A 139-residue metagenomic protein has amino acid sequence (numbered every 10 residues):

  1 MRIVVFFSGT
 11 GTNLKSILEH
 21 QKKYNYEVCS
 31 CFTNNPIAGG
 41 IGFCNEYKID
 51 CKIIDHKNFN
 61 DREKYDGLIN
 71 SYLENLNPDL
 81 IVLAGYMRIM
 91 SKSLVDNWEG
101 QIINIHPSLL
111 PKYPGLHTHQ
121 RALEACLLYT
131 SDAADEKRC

Functional and structural regions predicted by a protein language model:
M1-F43: N-terminal Rossmann-like dinucleotide-binding module
K23-N25, F32-N77: N-terminal glycine-/serine-/threonine-rich beta1-alpha1-beta2 phosphate-ribose binding loop of Rossmann-like
D50-I54, A125-S131: A polyampholytic, Gly/Pro-enriched intrinsically disordered region
G67-I69, A84-L128: Glycine-/Pro-rich loop/turn segments that contact NAD(P) or position catalytic residues in Rossmann-like domains
I81: Structured binding elements
Y129-C139: Single conserved hydrophobic/aromatic residue that forms the stacking wall/gate of nucleotide- or nucleobase-binding
